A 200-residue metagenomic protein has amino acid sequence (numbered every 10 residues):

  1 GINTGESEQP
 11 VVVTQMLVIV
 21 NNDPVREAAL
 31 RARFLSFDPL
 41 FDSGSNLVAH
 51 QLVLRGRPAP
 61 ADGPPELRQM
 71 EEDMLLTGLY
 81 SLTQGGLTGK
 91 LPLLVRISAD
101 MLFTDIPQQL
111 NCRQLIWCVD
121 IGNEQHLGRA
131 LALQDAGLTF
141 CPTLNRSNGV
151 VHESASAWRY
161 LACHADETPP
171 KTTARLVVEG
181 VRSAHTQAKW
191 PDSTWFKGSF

Functional and structural regions predicted by a protein language model:
G1-E27: Alpha-helical/coil-rich non-catalytic "connector" segments in signaling and regulatory proteins
T4-G5, F34, T186: Residue-level detector of alpha-helical hydrophobic segments embedded in or interacting with membranes
P10-V13, A61, L75, P191-S193: Short amphipathic alpha-helical "recognition" segments used for binding
L17-Q125, A130, F200: Bacterial c-di-GMP phosphodiesterase EAL domain
M101, I106-F200: The catalytic core of metal-dependent phosphodiesterases that act on cyclic dinucleotides
